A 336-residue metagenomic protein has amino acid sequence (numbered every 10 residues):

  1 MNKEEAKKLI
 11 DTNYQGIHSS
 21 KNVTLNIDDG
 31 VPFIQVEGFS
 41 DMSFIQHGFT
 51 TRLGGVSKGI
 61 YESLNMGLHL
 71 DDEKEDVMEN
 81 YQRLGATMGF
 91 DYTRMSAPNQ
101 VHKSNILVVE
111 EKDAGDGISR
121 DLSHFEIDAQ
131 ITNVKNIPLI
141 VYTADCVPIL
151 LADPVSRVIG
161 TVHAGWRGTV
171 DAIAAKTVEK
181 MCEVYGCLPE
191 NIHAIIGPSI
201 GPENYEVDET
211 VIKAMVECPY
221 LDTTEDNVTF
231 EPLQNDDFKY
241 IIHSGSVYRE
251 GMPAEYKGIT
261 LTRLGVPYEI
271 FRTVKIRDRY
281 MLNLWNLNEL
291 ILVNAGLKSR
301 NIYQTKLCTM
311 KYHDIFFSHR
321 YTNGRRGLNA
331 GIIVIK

Functional and structural regions predicted by a protein language model:
M1-K336: Active-site microenvironment for binding and transforming phosphate-containing groups
